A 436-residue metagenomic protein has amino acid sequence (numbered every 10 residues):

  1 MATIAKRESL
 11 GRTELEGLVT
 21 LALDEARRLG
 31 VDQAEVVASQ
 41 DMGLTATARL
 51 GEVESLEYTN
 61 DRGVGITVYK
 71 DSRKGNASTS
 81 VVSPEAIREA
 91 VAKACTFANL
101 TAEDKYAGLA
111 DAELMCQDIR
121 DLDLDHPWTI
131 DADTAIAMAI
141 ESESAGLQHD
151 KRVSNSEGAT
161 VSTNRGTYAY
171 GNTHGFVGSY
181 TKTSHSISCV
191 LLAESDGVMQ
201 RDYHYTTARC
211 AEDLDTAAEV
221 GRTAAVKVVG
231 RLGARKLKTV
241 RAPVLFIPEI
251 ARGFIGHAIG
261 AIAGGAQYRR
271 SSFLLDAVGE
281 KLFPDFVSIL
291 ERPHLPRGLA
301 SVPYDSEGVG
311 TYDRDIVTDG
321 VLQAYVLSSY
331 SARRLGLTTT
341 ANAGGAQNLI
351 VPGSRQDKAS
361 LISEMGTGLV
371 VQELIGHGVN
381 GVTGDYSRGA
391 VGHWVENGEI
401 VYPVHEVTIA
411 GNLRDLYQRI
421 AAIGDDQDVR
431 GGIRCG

Functional and structural regions predicted by a protein language model:
M1-V302, S306-V309, T318-V321, E396-E399: Active-site bordering "gate/hinge" segments that shape substrate access to catalytic or cofactor-binding pockets
I119, A261, L275-G436: Dual-mode signal for accessory low-complexity, basic/Gly-rich regions
